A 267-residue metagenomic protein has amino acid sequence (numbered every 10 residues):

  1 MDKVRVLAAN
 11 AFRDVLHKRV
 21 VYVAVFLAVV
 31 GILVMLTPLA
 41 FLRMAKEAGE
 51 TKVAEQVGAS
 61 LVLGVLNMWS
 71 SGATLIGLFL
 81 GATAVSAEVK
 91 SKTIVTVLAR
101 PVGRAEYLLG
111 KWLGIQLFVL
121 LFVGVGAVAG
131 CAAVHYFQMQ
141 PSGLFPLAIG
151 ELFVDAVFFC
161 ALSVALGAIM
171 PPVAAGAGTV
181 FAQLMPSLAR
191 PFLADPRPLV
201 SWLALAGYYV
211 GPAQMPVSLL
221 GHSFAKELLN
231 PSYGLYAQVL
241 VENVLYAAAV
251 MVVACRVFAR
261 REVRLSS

Functional and structural regions predicted by a protein language model:
M1-V25: Aromatic- and glycine-rich beta-strand/loop motifs that create alpha-glucan
V21, R104, P172-V173, V263: Membrane-helix interface/capping residues of multi-pass secondary transporters
V29-A84, L108-G176, V180, D195 (+1 more regions): Secretory targeting signals
P38-S60, T179-R260, R264-S267: Terminal transmembrane helical anchor/hairpin motif
S91, L109-G110, R260: Phosphate-coordinating loops and pocket residues in cytosolic domains that bind phosphorylated ligands
T93-V97: Short cytoplasmic-facing helical segments at TM-TM junctions of multi-pass membrane proteins
